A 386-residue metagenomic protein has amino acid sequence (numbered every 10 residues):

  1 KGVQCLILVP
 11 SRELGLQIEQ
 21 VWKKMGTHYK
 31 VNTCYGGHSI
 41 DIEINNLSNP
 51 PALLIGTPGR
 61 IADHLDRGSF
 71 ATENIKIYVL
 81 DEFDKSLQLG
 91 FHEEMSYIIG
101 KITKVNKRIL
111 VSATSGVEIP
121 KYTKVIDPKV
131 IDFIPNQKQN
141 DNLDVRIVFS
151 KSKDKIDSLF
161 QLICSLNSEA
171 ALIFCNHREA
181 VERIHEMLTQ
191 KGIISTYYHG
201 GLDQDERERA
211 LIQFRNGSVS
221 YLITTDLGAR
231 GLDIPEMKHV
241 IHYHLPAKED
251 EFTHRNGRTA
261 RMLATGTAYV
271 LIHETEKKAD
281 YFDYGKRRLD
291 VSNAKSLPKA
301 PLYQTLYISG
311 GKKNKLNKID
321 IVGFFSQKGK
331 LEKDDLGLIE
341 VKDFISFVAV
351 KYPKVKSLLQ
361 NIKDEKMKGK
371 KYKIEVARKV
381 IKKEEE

Functional and structural regions predicted by a protein language model:
G2-D66, N74-I77, R183-Y198, R209: Conserved nucleic-acid-binding Ia/Ib motif block in the N-terminal RecA-like helicase ATPase lobe
Q20, K24-M25, D63, A71-N136 (+1 more regions): Post-DEXD/H (motif II) to motif III coupling segment of the RecA-like Helicase ATP-binding lobe
P58, D81-F83, E236, Y243-H244: Walker B catalytic acidic pair
N74, Y221, R230-L245, T267-L271: A short beta-strand element within the Helicase C-terminal
D141-M187: Conserved interdomain hinge at the start of the Helicase C-terminal
Y221, K248-D290: Conserved segment of the helicase C-terminal RecA-like domain
G231, R258-T265, K330-L331, K366-M367: Arginine/glycine-rich "motif VI" loop of SF2 helicases in the C-terminal RecA-like domain
S292-E386: Non-catalytic terminal extensions of ATP-dependent helicases
